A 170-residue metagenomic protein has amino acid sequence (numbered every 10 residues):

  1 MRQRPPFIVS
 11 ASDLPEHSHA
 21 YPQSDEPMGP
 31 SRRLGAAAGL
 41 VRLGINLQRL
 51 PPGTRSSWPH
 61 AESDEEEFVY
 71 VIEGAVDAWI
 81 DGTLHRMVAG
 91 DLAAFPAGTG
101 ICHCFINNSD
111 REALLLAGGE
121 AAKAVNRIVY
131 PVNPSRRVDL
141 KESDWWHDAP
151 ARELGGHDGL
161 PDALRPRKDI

Functional and structural regions predicted by a protein language model:
M1-R42, I128-I170: A short, N-terminal "cap"/entry segment at the start of jelly-roll beta-barrel domains of the cupin/DSBH fold
M28-R33, N46-E62, G100: Conserved short histidine dyad/triad with adjacent acidic residue
P30, V41-N46, E65-E67, G74 (+2 more regions): A generic structural signal for short beta-strands and their flanking turns/coil linkers
L47-P51, A61-W79, G118-A121: Short, conserved beta-strand element in jelly-roll/cupin
S57, H85, N126-I128: Short beta-strand segments
G74-V76, G90, F105: Short hydrophobic/aromatic patches on the structural cores and recognition surfaces of FHA
G82-G98: Short acidic-glycine-tyrosine-enriched beta hairpin
A97-V125: Ligand-binding loop in jelly-roll beta-barrel domains
